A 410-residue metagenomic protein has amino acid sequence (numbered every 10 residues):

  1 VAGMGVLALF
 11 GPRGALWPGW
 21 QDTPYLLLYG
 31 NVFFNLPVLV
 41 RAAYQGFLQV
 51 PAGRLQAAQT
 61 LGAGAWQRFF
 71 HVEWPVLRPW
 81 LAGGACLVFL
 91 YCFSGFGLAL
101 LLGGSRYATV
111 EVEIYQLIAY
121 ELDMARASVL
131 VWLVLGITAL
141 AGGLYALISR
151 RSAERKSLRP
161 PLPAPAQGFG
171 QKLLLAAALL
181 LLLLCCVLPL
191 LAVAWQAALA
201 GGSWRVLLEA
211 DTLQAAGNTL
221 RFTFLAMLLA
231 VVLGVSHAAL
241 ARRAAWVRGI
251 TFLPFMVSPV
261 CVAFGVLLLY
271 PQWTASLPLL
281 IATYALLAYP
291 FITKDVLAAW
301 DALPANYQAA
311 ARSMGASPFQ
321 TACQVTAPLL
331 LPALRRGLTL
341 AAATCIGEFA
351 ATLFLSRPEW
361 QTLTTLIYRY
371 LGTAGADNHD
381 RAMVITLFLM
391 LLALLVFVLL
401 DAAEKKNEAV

Functional and structural regions predicted by a protein language model:
V1-L48, V76-G103, A127-A146, G170-A198 (+5 more regions): Membrane-water interface segments at the C-terminal ends of transmembrane alpha-helices in multi-pass inner-membrane
V50-L77, A309-L330: Short helix-to-coil transition segments within interhelical loops that connect adjacent transmembrane helices
A52, Q56-A58, M124-A127, A245 (+3 more regions): Loop-to-transmembrane helix entry/capping segments in MFS-fold secondary transporters and related SLC/MFSD carriers
F96-L122, F349-H379: Glycine-rich helix-loop "coupling/hinge" segments at transmembrane-helix boundaries in multipass transporters
G143-A178, G202: Alpha-helical transmembrane segments of integral membrane proteins
L147-A153, A305, V398-V410: Membrane-interface capping segments at transmembrane-helix boundaries
G202-L208: A short amphipathic helical element positioned immediately N-terminal to and/or at the very start of a transmembrane
